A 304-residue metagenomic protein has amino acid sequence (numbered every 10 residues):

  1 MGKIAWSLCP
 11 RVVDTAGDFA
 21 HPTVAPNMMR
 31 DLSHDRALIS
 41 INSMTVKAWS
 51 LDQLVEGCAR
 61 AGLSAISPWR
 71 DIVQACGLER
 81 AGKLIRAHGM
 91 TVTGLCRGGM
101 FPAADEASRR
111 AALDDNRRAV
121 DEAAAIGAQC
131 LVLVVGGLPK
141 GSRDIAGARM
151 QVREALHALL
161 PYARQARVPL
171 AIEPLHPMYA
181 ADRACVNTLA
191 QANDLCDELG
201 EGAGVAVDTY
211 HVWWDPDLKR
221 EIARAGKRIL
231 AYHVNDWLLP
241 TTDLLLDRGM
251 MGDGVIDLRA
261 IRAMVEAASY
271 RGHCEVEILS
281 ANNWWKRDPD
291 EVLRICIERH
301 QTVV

Functional and structural regions predicted by a protein language model:
V12, G17, V24-G62, G127-A128 (+2 more regions): Histidine-acidic metal/acid-base catalytic patches
P22, M29-D31, E106-G204, W214-P216 (+2 more regions): Active-site acidic/histidine proton-transfer and metal-coordination neighborhood in alpha/beta enzyme cores
T45-K47, R70-I72, G98-F101, V135-P139 (+4 more regions): Active-site-proximal loop/turn and secondary-structure-junction residues that shape catalytic pockets, frequently
S67, G94-C96, V132, A171 (+2 more regions): Conserved beta-strand positions in the central sheet of alpha/beta enzyme cores
S67-R86, G136-D144, Y179-A180: Glycine-rich, proline-tolerant flexible connector loops at the mouths of alpha/beta enzymes
C76-A87, R117-I126, R153-R164, D217-K227 (+1 more regions): Short amphipathic alpha-helices and their capping/turn segments at secondary-structure boundaries
